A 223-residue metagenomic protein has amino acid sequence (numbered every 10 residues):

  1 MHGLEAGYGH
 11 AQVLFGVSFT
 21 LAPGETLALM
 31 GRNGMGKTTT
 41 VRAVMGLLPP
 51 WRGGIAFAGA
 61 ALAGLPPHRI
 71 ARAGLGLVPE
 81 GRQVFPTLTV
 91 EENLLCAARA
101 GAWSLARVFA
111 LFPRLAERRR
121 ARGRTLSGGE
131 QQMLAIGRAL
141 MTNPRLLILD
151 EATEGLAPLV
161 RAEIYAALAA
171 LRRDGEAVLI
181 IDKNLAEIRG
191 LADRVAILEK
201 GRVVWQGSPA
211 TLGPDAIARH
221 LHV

Functional and structural regions predicted by a protein language model:
M30-R32: The feature captures the beta-strand-to-loop junction immediately N-terminal to the Walker
M45: Helix-to-loop junction immediately C-terminal to a conserved catalytic motif
G53-L62, A73, W103, R107: Conserved ABC transporter NBD signature motif
R122-L126, E130: Conserved ABC ATPase signature
A139-L140: ABC ATPase C-loop
E151-A152: Walker B catalytic motif
I188-G190: A short, surface-exposed alpha-helical micro-motif characterized by mixed small hydrophobic and charged/polar residues
